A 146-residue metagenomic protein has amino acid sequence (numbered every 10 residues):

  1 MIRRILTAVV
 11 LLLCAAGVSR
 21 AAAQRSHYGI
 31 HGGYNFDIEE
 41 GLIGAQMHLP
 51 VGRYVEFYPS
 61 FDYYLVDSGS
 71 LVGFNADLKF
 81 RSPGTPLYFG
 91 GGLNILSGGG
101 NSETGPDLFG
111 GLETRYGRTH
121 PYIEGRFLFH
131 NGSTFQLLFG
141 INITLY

Functional and structural regions predicted by a protein language model:
M1-R25: Cleavable N-terminal export/targeting peptides
V10-L11, D77, S133: Enrichment for repetitive, rod-forming helical segments
R20-V66, G73, T144-Y146: Short glycine/proline- and aromatic-enriched beta-strand/turn motifs that initiate or cap beta-hairpins
I38-E40, G69-L71, E103-G105, G132-Q136: Membrane-spanning beta-strands of outer-membrane beta-barrel proteins
Q46-G125: Gram-negative (and chloroplast) outer-membrane scaffold detector with strong preference for beta-barrel transmembrane
L108, F139-I143: Flexible, surface-exposed loop regions and adjacent strand-edge segments of Gram-negative outer-membrane beta-barrel
G125-G132: Short, exposed beta-strand-loop hairpins at the edges of beta-sheets in extracellular/periplasmic proteins
